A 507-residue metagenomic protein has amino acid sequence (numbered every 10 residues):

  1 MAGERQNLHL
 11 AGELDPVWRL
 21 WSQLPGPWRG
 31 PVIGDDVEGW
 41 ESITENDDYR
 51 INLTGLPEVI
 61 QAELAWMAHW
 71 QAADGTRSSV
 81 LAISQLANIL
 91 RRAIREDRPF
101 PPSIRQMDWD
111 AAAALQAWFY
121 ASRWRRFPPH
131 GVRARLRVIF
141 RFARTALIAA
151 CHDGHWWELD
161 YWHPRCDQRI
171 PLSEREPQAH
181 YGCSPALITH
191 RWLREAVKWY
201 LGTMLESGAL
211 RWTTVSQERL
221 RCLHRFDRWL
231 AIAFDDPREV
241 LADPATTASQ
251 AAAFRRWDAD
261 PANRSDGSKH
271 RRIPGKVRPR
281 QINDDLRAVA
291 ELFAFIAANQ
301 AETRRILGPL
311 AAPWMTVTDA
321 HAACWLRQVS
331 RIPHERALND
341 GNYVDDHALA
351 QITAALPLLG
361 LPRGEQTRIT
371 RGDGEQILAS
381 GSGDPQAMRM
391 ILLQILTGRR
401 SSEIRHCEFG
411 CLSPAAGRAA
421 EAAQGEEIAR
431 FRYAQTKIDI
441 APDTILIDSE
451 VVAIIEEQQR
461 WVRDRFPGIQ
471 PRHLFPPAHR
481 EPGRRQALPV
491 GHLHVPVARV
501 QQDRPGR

Functional and structural regions predicted by a protein language model:
M1-R507: Extended, charge-enriched helical/coil interaction regions that scaffold DNA-processing and chromosome-maintenance
